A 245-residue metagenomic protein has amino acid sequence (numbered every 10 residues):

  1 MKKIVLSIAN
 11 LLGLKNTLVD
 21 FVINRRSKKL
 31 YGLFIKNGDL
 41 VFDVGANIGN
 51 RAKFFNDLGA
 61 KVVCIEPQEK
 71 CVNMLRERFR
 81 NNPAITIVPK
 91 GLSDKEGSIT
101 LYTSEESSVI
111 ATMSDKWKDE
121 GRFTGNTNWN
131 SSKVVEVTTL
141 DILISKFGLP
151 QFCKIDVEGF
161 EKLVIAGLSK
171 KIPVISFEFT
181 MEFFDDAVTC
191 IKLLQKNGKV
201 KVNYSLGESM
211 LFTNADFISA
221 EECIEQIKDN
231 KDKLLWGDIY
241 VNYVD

Functional and structural regions predicted by a protein language model:
M1-D245: Phosphate/nucleotide-binding beta-alpha loop and adjacent structural elements of enzyme active sites
